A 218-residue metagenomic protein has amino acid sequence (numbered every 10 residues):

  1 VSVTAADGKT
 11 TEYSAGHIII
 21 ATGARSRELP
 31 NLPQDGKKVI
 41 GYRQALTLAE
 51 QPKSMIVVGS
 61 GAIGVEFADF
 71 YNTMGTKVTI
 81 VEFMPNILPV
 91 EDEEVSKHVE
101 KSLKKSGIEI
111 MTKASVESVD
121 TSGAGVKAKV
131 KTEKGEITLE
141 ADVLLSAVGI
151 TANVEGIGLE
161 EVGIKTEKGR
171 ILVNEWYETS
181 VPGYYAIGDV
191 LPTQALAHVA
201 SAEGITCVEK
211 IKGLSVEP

Functional and structural regions predicted by a protein language model:
V3, T22, G41-R43, T112-A114 (+1 more regions): Short loop/edge segments at beta-strand edges and connector loops that shape dinucleotide/nucleotide cofactor-binding
V3-E28, T47: Glycine-rich active-site/cofactor-binding loop and its immediate structural neighborhood
V3-G8, V130-K134, E175: Short acidic, glycine-rich loop/turn motifs
A5, G23-A24, T132, L145 (+1 more regions): Short glycine-/small-residue-rich Rossmann-like dinucleotide-binding loops
G8-H17, K134-V143, S180: Core beta-strand elements of the Rossmann-like FAD/NAD(P) dinucleotide-binding domain in flavoenzyme oxidoreductases
T22-K77, V81, S106-E109, E160-V162 (+2 more regions): Glycine-rich dinucleotide-binding loop and its adjacent helix/turn
D35-Q51, T138-V216: FAD-site-proximal beta/loop scaffold in flavoenzymes
L46-T47, P52-I56, A62-E136, T193-S201 (+1 more regions): Rossmann-like dinucleotide-binding cores of NAD(P)H-dependent redox enzymes
